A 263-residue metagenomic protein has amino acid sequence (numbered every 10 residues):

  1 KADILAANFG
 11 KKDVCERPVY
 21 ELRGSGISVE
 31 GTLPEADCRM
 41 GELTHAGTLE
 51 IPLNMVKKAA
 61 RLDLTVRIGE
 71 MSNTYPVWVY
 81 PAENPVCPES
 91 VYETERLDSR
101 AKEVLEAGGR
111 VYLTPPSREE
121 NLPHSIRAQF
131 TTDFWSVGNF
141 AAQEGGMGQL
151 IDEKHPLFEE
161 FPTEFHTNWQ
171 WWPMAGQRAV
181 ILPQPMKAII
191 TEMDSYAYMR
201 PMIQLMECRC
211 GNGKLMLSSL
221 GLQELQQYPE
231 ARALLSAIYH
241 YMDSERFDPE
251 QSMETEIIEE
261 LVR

Functional and structural regions predicted by a protein language model:
K1-A36, A46-L53, K58-I68: Beta-strand-rich binding/interaction modules
G26-E30, L43-T48, A59, S72 (+1 more regions): Local beta-strand/beta-hairpin segments that build beta-sheet-rich folds
M71, L97, R200-M202: Residues that act as N-cap/strand-start positions at coil-to-secondary-structure junctions
M71-A82: Edge beta-strands of extracellular beta-sandwich domains
E83-V86, D243-Q251: Short, charged low-complexity linker/loop segments at the C-terminal edge of domains
E89-F134, R209-K214, S218, I238-Y241: Short alpha-beta junction capping motif
E119-N121, S136-E230, R246-R263: Catalytic beta-strand/loop cores that center a nucleophilic Ser/Cys/Thr and support acyl-enzyme chemistry
A231-D243: Short amphipathic C-terminal alpha-helix that caps PH/PH-like domains
